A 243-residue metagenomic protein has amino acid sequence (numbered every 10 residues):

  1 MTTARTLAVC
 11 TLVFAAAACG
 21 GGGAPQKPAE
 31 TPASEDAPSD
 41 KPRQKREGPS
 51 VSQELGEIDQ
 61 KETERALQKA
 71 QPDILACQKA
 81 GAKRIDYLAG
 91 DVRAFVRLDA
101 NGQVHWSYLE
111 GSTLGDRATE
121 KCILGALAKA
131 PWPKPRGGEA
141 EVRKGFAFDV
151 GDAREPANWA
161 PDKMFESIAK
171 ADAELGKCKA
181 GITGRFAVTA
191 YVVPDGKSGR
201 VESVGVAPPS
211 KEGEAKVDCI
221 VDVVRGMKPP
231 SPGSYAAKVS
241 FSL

Functional and structural regions predicted by a protein language model:
M1-T11: Bacterial N-terminal signal peptides that target proteins for export
A15-A18: C-terminal motif of bacterial Sec signal peptides marking the signal peptidase cleavage site
G20-L243: Charge-biased low-complexity segments
